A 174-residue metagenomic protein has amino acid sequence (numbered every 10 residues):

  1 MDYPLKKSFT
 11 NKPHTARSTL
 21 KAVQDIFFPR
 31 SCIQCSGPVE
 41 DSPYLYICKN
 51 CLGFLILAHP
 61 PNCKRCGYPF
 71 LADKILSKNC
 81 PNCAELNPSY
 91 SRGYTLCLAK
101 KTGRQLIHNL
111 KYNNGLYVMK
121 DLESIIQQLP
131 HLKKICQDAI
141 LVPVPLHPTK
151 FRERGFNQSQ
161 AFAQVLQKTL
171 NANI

Functional and structural regions predicted by a protein language model:
M1-I174: Glycine-rich phosphate/pyrophosphate-handling loop used in enzymes and phosphotransfer proteins
